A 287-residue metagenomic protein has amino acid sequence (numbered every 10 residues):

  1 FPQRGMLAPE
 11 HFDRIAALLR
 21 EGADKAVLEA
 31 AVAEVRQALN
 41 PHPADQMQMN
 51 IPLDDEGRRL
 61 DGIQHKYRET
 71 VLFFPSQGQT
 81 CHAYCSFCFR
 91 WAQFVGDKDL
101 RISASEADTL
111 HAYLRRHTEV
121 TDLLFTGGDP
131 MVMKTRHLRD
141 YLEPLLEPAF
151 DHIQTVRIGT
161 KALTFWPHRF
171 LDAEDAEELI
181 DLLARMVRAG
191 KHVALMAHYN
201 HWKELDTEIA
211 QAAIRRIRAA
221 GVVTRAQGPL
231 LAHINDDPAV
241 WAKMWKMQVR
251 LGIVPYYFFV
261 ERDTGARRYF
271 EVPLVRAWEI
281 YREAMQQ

Functional and structural regions predicted by a protein language model:
F1-K66: Flexible, acidic/Gly-rich N-terminal and inter-domain linker regions that tether and position cofactor-handling modules
E56-C88: N-terminal pre-triad scaffold of radical SAM enzymes
L72-F74, L124-G127: Short glycine-rich or small-residue beta-strand-to-loop segments that form or flank ligand, phosphate, metal/Fe-S
T80-S86, Q93, R115-E119: Membrane-embedded alpha-helical core segments of multi-pass
H82-F87, G96, K134, P167: Short helix/loop capping segments that flank catalytic or ligand/cofactor-binding pockets
R90-L100: Iron-sulfur (Fe-S) cluster-binding segments and ferredoxin-like electron-carrier domains, especially [2Fe-2S]
S103-S105: Chitinase-like catalytic core of GlcNAc-active glycosidases
D108-T118, D122, M131-R276, I280-M285: Conserved AdoMet/S-adenosylmethionine-binding subsite of the radical SAM
